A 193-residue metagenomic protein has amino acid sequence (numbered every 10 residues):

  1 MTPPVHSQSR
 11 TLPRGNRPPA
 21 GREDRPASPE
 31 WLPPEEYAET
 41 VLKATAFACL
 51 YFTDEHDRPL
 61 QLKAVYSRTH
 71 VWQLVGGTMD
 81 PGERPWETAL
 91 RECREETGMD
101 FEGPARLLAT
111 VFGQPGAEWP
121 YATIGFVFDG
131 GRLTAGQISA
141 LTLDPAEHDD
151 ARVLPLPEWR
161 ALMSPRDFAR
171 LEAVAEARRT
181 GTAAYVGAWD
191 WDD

Functional and structural regions predicted by a protein language model:
T2-P4, T69-H70, P145-D193: Nudix hydrolase/Nudix homology domain
T2-Y51: Acidic, metal-coordinating catalytic segment for phosphate/diphosphate chemistry, firing primarily on the Nudix
P26-A27, A46-A48, D57, I124-F126 (+1 more regions): Change "...and in nucleic-acid phosphodiester-cleaving endonucleases..." to "...and in nucleic-acid processing enzymes
T45, S67, L74, E102-A105 (+1 more regions): Short connector loops at helix/strand junctions that flank enzyme active sites, especially segments positioning acidic
Y51-T53, L108: Conserved positions in beta-strands of structured domains
D54-E95: Conserved Nudix-box catalytic region and its N-terminal flanking loop in Nudix hydrolases and closely related
Y66-S67, T110-F112: Short active-site-proximal "capping" loops at secondary-structure junctions
M79-G103, V111-D167, D192: Unchanged
